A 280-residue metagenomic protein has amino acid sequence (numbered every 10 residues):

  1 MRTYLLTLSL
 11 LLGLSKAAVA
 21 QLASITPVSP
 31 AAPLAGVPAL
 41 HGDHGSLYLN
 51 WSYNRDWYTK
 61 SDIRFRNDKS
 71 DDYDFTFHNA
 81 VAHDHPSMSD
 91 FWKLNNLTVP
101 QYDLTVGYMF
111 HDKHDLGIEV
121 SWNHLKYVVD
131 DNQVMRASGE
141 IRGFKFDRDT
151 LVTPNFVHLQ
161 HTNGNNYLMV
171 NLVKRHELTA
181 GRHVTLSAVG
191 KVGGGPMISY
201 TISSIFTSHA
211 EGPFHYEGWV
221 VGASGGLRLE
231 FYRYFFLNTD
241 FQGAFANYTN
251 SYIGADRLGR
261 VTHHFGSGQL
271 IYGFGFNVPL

Functional and structural regions predicted by a protein language model:
Y4-L14: Sec-dependent N-terminal signal peptides
Q21-F110, S199-T201, Q269-P279: Short glycine/proline- and aromatic-enriched beta-strand/turn motifs that initiate or cap beta-hairpins
A31-G45, H111-L116, E177-A188, F231-L237: Short loop/turn motifs that connect adjacent beta-strands in outer-membrane beta-barrel proteins
G36-V37, S89-W92, P154-Q160, F206-F214 (+1 more regions): Extracellular loop and loop/strand-boundary signature of outer-membrane beta-barrel proteins
D43-L47, T98-Y102, T162-L168, L186 (+2 more regions): Residues that define the transmembrane beta-barrel architecture of outer-membrane proteins
S61-F65, K69-T76, G226, E230-L280: Predominantly the C-terminal beta-signal and adjacent terminal strand-loop region of outer-membrane beta-barrel
D62-D68, D130-A137, Y200-H209, N250-R257: Outer-membrane beta-barrel translocator domains and adjoining extracellular loop/strand segments of Gram-negative
T105-S204, G275-P279: Gram-negative (and chloroplast) outer-membrane scaffold detector with strong preference for beta-barrel transmembrane
